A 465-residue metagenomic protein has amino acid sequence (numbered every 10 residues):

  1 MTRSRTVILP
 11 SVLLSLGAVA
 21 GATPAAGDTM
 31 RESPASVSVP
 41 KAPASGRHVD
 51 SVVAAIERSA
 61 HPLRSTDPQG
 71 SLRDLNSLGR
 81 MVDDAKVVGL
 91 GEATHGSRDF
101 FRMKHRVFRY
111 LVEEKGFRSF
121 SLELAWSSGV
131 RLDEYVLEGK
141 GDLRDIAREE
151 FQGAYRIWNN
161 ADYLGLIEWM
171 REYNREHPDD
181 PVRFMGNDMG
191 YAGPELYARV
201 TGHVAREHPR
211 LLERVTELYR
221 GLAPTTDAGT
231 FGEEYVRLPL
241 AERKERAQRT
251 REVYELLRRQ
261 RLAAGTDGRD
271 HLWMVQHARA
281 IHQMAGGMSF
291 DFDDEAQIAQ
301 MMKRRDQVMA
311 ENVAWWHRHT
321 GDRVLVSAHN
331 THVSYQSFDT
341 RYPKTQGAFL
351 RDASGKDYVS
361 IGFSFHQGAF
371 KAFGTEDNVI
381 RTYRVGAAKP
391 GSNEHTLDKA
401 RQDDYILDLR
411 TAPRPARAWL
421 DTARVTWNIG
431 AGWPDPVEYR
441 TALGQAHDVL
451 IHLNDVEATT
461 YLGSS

Functional and structural regions predicted by a protein language model:
M1-D28: Secretory targeting and sorting signals
S4, D28-R31, A35-S465: Structured catalytic-domain cores with a bias toward divalent-metal coordination
